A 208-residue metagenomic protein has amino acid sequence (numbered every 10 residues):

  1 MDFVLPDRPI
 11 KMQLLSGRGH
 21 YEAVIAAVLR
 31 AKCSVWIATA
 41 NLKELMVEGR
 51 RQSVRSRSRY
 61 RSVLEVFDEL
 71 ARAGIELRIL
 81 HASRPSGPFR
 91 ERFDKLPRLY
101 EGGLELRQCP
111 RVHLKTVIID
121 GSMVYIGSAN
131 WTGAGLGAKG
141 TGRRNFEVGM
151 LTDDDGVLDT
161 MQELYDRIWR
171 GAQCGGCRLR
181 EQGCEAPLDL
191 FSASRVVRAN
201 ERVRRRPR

Functional and structural regions predicted by a protein language model:
M1-I79, R208: PLD-like (HKD) phosphodiesterase/transphosphatidyltransferase domain
N41, S83, S122: Residue-level signal for short, function-critical loop segments
H81-S86, V112, D155-G156: Short beta-alpha junction loops
S86-L96: Glycine-rich, charge-decorated loop segments at or immediately adjacent to ligand/cofactor-binding or catalytic sites
K95-C109: Structural recognition of alpha->loop->beta junctions
R107-R111, V117, R143: Short solvent-exposed loop/turn micro-motifs enriched in small/polar/acidic residues
K115-I118, M150: Short beta-strand scaffold segments in enzyme catalytic cores
M123-R208: Signature of lipid phosphatidyltransferase scaffolds
